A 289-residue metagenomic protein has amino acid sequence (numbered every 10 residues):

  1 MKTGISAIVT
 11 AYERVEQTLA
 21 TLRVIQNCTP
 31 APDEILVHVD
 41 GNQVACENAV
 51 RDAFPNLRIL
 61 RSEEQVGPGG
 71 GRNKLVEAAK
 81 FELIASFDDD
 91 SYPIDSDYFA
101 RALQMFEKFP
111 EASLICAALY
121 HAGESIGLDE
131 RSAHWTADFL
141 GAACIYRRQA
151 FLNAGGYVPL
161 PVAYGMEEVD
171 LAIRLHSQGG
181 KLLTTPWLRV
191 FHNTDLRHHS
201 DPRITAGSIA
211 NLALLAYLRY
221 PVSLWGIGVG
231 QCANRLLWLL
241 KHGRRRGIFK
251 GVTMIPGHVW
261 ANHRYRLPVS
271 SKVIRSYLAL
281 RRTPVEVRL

Functional and structural regions predicted by a protein language model:
R23-P32: Short, acidic, metal-binding catalytic loop of nucleotide-sugar glycosyltransferases
P32-N42, L60-S62: Short beta-strand/loop segment that forms part of the nucleotide-sugar
V39-E47, S91-Y92: A conserved acidic beta->alpha catalytic loop
S62-A79: Glycine-rich, basic loop-to-helix element that forms the pyrophosphate-binding segment of sugar-nucleotide handling
I84: Short aromatic/hydrophobic "clamp" motif used to bind/position activated sugar donors
Y92-D129: Conserved donor NDP-sugar-binding/catalytic core segment of glycosyltransferases
C144, A150-G155, P161-R189: A short, conserved alpha-helix in the catalytic core of glycosyltransferases
G207, L224-L289: Non-catalytic, C-terminal membrane-associated alpha-helical segments of glycosyltransferases
